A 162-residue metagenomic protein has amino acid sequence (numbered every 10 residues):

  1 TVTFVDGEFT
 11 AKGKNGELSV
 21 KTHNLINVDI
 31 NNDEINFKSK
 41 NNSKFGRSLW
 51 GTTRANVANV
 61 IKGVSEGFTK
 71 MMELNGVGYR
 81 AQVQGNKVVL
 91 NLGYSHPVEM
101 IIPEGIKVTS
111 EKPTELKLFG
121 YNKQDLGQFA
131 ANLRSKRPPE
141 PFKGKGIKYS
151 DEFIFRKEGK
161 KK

Functional and structural regions predicted by a protein language model:
T1-K162: Ribosome-associated RNA-binding proteins
